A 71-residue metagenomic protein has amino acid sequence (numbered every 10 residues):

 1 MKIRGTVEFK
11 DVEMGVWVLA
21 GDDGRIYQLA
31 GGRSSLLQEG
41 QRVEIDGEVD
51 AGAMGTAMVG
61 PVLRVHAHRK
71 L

Functional and structural regions predicted by a protein language model:
M1-E13, G47: Structural detector for short beta-strands of small beta-barrel domains
K2-R4, I26, R42, V62: Well-ordered beta-strand positions in beta-sheet-rich domains
E8-F9, Y27-L29, M54: Membrane-interface extramembranous regions
V12-Y27: OB-fold (S1/OB) nucleic-acid-binding surfaces
G24-L36: Beta-strand/loop nucleic-acid-binding surfaces
G40-G55: Flexible glycine-rich surface loops and low-complexity tracts that mediate binding to linear polymers
G52-L71: OB-fold/S1-family single-stranded nucleic acid-binding modules
